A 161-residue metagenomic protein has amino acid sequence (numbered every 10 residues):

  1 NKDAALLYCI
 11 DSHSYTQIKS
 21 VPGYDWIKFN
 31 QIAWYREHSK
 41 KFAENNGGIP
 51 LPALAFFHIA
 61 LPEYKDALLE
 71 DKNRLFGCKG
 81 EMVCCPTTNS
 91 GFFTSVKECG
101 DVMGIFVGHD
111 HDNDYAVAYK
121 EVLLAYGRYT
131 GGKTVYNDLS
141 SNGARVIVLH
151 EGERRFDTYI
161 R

Functional and structural regions predicted by a protein language model:
N1, I10, K19-S20: Divalent cation-coordinating acidic motifs and surrounding scaffolds that mediate Ca2+/Mg2+/Mn2+/Zn2+-dependent binding
N1-K2, L7, F92-C99, N113-R161: Binuclear metal-dependent phosphoesterase catalytic core
L6-Y8, V21-D114: His/acidic metal-ligating clusters that form di-metal
H13-Y15, A60-P62, Y129-G132, G152: Short, solvent-exposed loop/turn segments at secondary-structure junctions
S20-G23, Y136-D138: Short, solvent-exposed loop/turn segments at secondary-structure boundaries
